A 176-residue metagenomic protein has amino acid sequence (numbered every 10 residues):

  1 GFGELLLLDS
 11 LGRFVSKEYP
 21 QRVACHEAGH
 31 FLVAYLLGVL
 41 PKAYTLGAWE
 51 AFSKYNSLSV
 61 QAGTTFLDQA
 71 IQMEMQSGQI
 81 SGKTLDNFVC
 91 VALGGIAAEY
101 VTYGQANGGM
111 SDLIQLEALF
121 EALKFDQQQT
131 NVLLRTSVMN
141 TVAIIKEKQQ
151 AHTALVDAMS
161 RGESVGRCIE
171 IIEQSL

Functional and structural regions predicted by a protein language model:
G1-L176: Soluble catalytic regions of large protease machineries
